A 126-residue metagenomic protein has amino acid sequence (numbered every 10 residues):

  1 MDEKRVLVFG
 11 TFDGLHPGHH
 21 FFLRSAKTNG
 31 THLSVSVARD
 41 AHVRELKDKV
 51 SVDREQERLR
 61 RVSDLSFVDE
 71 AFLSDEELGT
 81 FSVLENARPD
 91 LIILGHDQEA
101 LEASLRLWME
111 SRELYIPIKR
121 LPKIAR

Functional and structural regions predicted by a protein language model:
M1-R126: Nucleotidyltransferase catalytic core that binds NTPs
